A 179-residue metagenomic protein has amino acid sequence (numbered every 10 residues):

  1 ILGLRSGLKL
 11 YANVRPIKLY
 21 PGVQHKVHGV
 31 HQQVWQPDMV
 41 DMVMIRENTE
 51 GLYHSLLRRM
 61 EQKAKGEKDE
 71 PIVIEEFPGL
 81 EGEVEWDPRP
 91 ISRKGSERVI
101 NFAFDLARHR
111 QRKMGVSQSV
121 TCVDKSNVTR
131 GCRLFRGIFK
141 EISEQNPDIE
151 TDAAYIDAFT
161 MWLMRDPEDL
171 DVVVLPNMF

Functional and structural regions predicted by a protein language model:
I1, I142-S143, D148-F179: Glycine-rich phosphate-binding loop
I1-E75, E81, E85-R89, M178: N-terminal glycine-rich phosphate/adenylate-binding segment common to multiple enzyme folds
G7-L8, Q33-D38, K113-M114, S143-E144 (+1 more regions): Solvent-exposed alpha-helices and their adjacent loops that cap or buttress functional pockets in soluble metabolic
M42, S119-V120, D171-V173: Beta-sheet entry/capping signal
L52, T129-G131, T160-W162: Flexible loop/turn segments at secondary-structure boundaries
R58-M60, F135-G137, D166-P167: Short, glycine/charged-enriched secondary-structure capping and boundary segments
K65-D157: Glycine-rich phosphate/diphosphate-binding loop of Rossmann-like nucleotide-binding domains
